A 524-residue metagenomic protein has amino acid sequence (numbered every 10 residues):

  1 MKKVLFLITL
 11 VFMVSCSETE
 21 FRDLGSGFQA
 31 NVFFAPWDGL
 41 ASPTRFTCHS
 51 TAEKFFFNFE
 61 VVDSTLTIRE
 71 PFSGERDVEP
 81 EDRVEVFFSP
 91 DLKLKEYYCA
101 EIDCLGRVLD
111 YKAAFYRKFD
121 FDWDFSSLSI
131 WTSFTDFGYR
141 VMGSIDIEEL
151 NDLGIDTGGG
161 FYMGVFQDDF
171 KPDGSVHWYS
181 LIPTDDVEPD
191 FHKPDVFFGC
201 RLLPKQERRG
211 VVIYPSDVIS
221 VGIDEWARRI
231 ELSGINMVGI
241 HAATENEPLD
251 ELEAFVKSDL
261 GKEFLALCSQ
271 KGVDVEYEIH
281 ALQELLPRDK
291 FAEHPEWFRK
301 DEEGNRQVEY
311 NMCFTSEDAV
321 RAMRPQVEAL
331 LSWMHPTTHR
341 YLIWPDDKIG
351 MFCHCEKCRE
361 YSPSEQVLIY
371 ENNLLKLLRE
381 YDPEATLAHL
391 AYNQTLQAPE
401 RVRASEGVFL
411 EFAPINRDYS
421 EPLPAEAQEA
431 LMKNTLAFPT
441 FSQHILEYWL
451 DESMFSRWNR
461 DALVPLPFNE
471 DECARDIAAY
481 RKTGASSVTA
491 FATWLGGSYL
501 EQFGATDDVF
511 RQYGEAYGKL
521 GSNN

Functional and structural regions predicted by a protein language model:
V4-M13: Sec-dependent N-terminal signal peptides
F12, T65, E149-N151, L331-M334: Structural motif corresponding to the C-terminal cap of alpha-helices
M13, G158-G159, N246, H339: Sparse recognition of residues in long alpha-helices and their boundaries
V14, G143, I147-E149, I477-A478 (+1 more regions): An exposure/low-complexity boundary signal
S17-K205: Structural preference for beta-rich elements and adjacent junctions enriched in aromatics
R209-E426, M432, L436-I477, A485-S522: Aromatic-lined carbohydrate-binding surfaces of glycoside hydrolases
